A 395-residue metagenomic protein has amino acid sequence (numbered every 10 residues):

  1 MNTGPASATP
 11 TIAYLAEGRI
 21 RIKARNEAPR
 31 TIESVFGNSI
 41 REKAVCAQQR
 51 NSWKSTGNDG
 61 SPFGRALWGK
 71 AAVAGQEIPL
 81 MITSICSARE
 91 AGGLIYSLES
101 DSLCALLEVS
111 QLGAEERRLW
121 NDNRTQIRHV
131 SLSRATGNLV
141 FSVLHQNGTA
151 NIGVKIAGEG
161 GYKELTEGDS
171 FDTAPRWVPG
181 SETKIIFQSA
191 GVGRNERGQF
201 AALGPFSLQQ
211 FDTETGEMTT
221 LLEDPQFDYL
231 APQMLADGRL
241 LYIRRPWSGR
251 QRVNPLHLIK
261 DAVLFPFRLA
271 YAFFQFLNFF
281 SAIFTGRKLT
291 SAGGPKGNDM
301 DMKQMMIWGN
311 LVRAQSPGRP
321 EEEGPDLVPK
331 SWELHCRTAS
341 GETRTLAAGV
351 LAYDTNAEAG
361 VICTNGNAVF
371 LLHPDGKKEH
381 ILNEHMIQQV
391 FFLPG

Functional and structural regions predicted by a protein language model:
N2-G395: Sequence signature of WD/YWTD-type beta-propeller architectures
